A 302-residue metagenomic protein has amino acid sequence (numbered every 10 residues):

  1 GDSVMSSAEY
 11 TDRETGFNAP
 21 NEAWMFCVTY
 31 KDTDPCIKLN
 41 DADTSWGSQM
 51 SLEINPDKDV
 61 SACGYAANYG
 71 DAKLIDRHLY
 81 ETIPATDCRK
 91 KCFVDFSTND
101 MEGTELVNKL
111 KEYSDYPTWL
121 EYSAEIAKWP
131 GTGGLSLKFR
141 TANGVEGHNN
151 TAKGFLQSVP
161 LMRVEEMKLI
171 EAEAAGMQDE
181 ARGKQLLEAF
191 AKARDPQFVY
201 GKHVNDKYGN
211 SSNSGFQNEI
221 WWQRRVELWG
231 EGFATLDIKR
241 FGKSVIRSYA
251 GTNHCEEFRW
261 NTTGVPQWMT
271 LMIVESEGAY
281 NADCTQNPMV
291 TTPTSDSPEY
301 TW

Functional and structural regions predicted by a protein language model:
G1-A42, E81-W302: Acidic/polar-rich alpha-helix caps and helix-coil junctions
S45-D100: Glycine-rich, aromatic-lined ligand/substrate-binding cores of catalytic and carbohydrate-binding domains
